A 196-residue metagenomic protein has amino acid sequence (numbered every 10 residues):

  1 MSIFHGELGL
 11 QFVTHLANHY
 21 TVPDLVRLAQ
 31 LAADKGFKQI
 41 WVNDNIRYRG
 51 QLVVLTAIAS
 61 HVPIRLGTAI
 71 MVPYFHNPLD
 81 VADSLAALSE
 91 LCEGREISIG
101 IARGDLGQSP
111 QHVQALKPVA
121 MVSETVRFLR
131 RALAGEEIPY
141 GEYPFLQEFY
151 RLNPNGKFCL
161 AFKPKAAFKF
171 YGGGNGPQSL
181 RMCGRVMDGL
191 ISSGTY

Functional and structural regions predicted by a protein language model:
M1-T68, F168: N-terminal beta1-alpha1-beta2 module of alpha/beta enzyme domains
S2-F4, E90-G189, S193: Internal, glycine-rich beta/alpha segment that forms the wall or movable "lid" of small-molecule/cofactor binding
H15-H19, N45, M71-P73, A102-L106 (+2 more regions): Active-site beta-loop-alpha junctions enriched in small/polar residues
Y20-A32, S84, G174-M182: Short, acidic/polar
L25, Q51, V81, V122-T125: Aromatic/hydrophobic pocket-lining residues that form the small-molecule binding cavity in soluble enzyme cores
A33-D34, L55-P63, L85-E96, G184: Acidic (Asp/Glu)-rich catalytic clusters
D44, H76-L79, C92: Membrane helical hairpin/interfacial module
Y74-A87, L116: Glycine-rich anion/phosphate-binding loops
